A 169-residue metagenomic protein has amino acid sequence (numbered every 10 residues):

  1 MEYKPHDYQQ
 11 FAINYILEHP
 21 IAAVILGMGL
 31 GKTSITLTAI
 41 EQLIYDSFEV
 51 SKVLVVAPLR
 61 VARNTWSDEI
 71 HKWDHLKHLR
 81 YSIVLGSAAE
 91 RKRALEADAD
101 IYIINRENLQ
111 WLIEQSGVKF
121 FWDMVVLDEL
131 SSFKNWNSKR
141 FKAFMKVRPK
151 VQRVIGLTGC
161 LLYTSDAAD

Functional and structural regions predicted by a protein language model:
M1-K142, K146-K150: SF2 helicase/translocase NTPase motor core, specifically the RecA-like lobe 1 inter-motif segment between Walker
M28-G29, Q152-L162: Conserved helicase ATPase motor motifs in RecA-like P-loop NTPase domains
Y163-A168: Conserved small/polar residues in nucleotide/adenosyl-binding loops
